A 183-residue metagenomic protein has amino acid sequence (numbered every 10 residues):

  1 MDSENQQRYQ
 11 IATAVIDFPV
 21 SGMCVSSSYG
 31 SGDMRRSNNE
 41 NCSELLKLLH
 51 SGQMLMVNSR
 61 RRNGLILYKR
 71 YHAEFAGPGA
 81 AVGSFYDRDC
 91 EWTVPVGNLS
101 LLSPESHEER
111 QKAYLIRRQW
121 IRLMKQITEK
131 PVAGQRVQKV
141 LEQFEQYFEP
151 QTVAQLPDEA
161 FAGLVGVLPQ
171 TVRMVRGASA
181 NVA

Functional and structural regions predicted by a protein language model:
M1-L101: DNA-contacting interfaces and partner/effector-binding or oligomerization modules in DNA-centric proteins
L55-N58, I116, W120, V140-L141 (+1 more regions): Generic signal for short, ordered secondary-structure residues within or immediately flanking folded domains
N63-G64, R122, Q146, P157: Residue-level detector of alpha-helix boundaries and kinks
W92-P95, R136-Q138, A162, M174-R176: Low-complexity, flexible helical/coil segments
N98-L99, K125-E129, A133-F144, G177-V182: Noncatalytic linker/hinge segments flanking ATPase motor cores
P104-K139: A small-molecule sensor/coupling module
F144-A183: Phosphate-/nucleic-acid-contacting segments
